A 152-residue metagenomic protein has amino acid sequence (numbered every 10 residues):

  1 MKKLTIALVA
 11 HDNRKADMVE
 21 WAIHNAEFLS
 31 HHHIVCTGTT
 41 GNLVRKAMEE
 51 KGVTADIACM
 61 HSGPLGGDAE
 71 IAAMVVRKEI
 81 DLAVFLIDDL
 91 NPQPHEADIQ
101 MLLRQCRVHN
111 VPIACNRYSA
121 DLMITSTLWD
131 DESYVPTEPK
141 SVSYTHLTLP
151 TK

Functional and structural regions predicted by a protein language model:
D12-E20: Glycine-rich phosphate/diphosphate-binding loop of Rossmann-like nucleotide-binding domains
H32-V44: Short internal beta-strands
V35-T37, C59-H61, F85, I113-R117: General beta-strand structural signal in soluble alpha/beta enzymes
R45-A47, Y118-D131: Glycine-rich, charge-decorated loop segments at or immediately adjacent to ligand/cofactor-binding or catalytic sites
K46-E70: Active-site rim loops that border cofactor/substrate pockets in soluble metabolic enzymes
D68-Q100: Mid-chain, well-packed structural core segment of small domains
I87, L102-Q105, V111: C-terminal binding/interaction regions
T145-T151: Conserved small/polar residues in nucleotide/adenosyl-binding loops
